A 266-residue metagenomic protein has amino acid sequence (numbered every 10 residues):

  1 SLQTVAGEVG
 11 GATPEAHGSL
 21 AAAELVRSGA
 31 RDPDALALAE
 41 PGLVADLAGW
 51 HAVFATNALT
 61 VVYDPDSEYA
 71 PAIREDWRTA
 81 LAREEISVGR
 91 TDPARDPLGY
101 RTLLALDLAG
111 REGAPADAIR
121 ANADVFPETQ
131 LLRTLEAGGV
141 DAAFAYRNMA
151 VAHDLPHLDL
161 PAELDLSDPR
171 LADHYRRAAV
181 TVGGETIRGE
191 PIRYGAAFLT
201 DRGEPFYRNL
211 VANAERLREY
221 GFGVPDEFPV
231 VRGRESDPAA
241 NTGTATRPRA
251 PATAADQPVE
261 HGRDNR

Functional and structural regions predicted by a protein language model:
S1-G7, L20, P65-R266: Exported/periplasmic ABC-transporter solute-binding proteins
S1-G89: N-terminal segment of the mature folded domain
